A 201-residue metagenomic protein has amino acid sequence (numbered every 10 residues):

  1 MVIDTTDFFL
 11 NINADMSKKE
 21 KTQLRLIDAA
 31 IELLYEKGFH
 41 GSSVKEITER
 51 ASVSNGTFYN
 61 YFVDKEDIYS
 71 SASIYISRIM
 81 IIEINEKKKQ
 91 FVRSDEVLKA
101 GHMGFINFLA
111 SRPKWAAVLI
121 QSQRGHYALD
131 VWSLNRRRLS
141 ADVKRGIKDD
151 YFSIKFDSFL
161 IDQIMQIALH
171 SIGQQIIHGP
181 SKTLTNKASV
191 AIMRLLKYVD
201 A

Functional and structural regions predicted by a protein language model:
M1-L10, N107, A141-D149, Q166-Q174 (+1 more regions): C-terminal peripheral helix-coil segments that are non-catalytic and often amphipathic
N13-S17, K21, V63, D67 (+7 more regions): Residues at secondary-structure transition points
K21-A30, I47, I68, A72-I76 (+2 more regions): Generic hydrophobic, amphipathic alpha-helix propensity
R25, L33-D67, S71: Helix-turn-helix
E36-H40, R112, D149: Short coil/turn segments at alpha/beta junctions that flank glycine-rich nucleotide-binding fingerprints
S71, N85-S111, I161-M165: Hydrophobic alpha-helical connector segments
R78-I81, A100, G125-Y151, S158-Q163 (+1 more regions): Amphipathic alpha-helical packing segments from all-alpha helical-bundle domains
G104-Y127, Q174, H178: Amphipathic alpha-helical segments used for helix-helix packing
